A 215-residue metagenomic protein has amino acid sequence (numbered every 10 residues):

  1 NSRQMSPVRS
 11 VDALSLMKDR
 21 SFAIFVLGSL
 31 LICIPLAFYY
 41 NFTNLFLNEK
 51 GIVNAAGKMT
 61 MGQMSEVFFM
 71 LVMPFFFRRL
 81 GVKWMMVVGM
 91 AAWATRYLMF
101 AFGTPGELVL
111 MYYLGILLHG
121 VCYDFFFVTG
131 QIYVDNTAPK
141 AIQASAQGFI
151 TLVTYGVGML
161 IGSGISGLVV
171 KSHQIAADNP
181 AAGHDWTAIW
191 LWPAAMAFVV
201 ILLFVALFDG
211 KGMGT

Functional and structural regions predicted by a protein language model:
N1-L27: Juxtamembrane intracellular "pre-TM" segments in multi-pass secondary transporters
S21-M59, F127: Helix-loop boundary and gating motifs at the non-cytosolic
N48-V67, L110-M111, G148, T187-A188: Loop-to-transmembrane helix entry
F69-V82, V170-K171: Helix-to-loop junctions at the C-terminal end of transmembrane segments in multipass secondary transporters
A91-P105: C-terminal ends and interior cores of transmembrane alpha-helices in multi-pass membrane transporters/permeases
A101-G115: Helix-loop junctions at membrane interfaces in 12-TM secondary transporters
L168-A197: A membrane-interface helix-boundary motif in multi-pass transporters
I189-T215: Multi-pass alpha-helical transporter architecture, strongest for 12-TM Major Facilitator/SLC carriers used
